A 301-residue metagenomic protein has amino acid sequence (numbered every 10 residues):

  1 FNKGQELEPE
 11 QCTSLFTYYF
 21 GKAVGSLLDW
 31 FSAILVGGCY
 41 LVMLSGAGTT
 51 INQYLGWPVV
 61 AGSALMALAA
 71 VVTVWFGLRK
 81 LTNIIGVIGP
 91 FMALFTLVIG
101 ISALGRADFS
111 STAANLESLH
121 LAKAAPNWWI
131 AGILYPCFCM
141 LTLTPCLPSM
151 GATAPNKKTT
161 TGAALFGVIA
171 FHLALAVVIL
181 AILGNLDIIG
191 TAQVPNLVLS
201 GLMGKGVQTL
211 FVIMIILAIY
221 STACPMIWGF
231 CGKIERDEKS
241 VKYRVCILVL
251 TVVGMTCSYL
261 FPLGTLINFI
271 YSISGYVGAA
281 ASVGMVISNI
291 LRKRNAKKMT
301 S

Functional and structural regions predicted by a protein language model:
N2-V36, Q53-V59, P195-F211, E235-I247 (+1 more regions): Transmembrane-helix boundary/entry motifs in multi-pass membrane transporters
Q11-K22, L173-I219, L263-A280: TM-loop-TM module centered on a large, flexible mid-protein loop between adjacent transmembrane helices in multi-pass
T13-Y19, M43-S63, G151-F171, P225-V249: Helix-loop-helix connectors at the membrane interface of multi-pass transporters/channels
S26-I34, Q53-G77, L94-I99, P136-T144 (+4 more regions): Transmembrane alpha-helical segments of multi-pass small-molecule transport proteins
S32-G37, Y135-C139, L175-I182, Q208-R236 (+1 more regions): Alpha-helical transmembrane segments of helical membrane proteins, especially in multi-pass transport, channel
S32-V36, G100-D108, E117-H172, V212-T222: Hydrophobic, membrane-embedded alpha-helices of multi-pass small-molecule transporters
Y40, F91-A103, C139, G162-D187 (+1 more regions): Selective recognition of specific alpha-helical transmembrane segments in multi-pass small-molecule
A70, V74, M92-L119, C137 (+1 more regions): Hydrophobic alpha-helical segments and their helix-loop junctions in multi-pass secondary transporters
